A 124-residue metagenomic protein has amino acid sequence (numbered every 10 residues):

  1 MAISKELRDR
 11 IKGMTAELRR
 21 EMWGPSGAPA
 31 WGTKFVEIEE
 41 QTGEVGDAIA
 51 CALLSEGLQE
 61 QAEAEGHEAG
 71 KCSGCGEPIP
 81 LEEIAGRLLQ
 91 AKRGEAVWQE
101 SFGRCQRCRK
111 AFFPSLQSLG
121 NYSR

Functional and structural regions predicted by a protein language model:
M1-A69: N-terminal alpha-helical interaction blocks
A2-S26, Q90, G94-R124: Short, positively charged, Gly/Tyr-enriched micro-motifs that form contact patches at catalytic or ligand/partner
L54, G86-L88: Short linear interaction motifs
Q61-K71, A85, W98-S101: Short metal-coordination and nucleic-acid-contact micro-motifs, chiefly zinc-binding Cys/His arrays
K71-E77, R107: Short, cysteine/histidine-rich loop/knuckle motifs that typically chelate Zn2+
P78-I79, F112: Cys/His-rich microdomains that often coordinate metals
